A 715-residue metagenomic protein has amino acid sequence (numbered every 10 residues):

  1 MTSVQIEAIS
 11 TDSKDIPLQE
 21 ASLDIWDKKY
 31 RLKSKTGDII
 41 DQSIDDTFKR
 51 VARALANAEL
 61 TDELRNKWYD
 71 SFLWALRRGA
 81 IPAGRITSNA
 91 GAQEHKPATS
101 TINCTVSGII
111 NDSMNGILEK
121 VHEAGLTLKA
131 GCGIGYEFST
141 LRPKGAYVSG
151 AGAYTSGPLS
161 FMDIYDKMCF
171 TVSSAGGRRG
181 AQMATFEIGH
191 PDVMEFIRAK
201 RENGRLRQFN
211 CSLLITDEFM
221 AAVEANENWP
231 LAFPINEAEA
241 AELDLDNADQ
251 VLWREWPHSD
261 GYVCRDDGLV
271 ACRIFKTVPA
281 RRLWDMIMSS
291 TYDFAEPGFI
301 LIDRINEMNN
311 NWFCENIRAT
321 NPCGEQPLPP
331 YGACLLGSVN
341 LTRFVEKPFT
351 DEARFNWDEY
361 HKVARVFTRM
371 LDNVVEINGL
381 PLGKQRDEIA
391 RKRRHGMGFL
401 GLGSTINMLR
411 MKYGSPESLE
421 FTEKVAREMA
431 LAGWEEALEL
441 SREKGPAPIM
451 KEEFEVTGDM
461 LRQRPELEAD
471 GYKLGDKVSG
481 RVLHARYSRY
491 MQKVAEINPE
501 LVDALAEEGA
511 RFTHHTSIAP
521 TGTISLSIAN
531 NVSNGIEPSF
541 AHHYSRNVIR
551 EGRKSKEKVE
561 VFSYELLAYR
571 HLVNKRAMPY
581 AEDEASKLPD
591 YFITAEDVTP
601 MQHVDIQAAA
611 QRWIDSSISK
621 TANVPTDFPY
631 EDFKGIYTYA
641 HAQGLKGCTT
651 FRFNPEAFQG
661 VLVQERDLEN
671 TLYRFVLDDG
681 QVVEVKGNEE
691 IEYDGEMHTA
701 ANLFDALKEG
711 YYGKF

Functional and structural regions predicted by a protein language model:
M1-T101, Q250, E255-A271, W284-T291 (+4 more regions): Acidic/polar, glycine-rich intrinsically disordered N-terminal extensions of enzymes
E7-I16, I102-W357, L380-K384, E388 (+4 more regions): Active-site cavity-forming subdomains of large catalytic enzyme subunits
L18-K28, L73-E94, I188-G189, T368-I377 (+1 more regions): Core structural elements
S22, E325-P327, L371-E376, P446 (+2 more regions): Catalytic alpha/beta core of large soluble enzyme barrels
T87-A92, W357, P381-K392, T405 (+3 more regions): Active-site-adjacent structural elements in folded domains
P234-I235, V363-R386, K412-T521, I618: Internal maturation/activation junctions in enzymes
A333-M397, N407, A581-K587: Long, charged, mostly alpha-helical binding arms that flank functional sites
L409, E417-E436, I528-E551: Catalytic phosphate/nucleotide-handling subdomain of diverse soluble enzymes
